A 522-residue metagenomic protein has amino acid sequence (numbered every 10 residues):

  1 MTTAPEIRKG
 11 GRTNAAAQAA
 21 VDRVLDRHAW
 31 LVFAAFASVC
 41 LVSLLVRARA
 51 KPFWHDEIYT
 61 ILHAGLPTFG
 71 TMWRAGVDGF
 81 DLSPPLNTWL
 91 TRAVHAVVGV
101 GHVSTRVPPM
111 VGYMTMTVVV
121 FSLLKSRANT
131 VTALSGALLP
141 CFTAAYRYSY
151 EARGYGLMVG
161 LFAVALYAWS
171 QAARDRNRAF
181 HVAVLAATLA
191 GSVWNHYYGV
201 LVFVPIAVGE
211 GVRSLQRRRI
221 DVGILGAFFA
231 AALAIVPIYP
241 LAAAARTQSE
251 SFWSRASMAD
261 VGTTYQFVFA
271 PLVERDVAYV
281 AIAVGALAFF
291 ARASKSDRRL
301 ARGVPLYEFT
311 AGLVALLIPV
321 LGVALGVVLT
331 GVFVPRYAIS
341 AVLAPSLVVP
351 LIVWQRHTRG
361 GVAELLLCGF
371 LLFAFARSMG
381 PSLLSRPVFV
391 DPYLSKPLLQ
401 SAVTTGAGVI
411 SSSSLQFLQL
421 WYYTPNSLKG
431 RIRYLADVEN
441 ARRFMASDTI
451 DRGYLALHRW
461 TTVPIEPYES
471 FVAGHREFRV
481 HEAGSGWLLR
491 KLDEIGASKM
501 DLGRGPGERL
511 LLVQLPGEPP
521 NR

Functional and structural regions predicted by a protein language model:
T3-E518: Membrane-proximal helix-loop-helix interfaces that form the catalytic/acceptor-binding platform of multi-pass membrane
